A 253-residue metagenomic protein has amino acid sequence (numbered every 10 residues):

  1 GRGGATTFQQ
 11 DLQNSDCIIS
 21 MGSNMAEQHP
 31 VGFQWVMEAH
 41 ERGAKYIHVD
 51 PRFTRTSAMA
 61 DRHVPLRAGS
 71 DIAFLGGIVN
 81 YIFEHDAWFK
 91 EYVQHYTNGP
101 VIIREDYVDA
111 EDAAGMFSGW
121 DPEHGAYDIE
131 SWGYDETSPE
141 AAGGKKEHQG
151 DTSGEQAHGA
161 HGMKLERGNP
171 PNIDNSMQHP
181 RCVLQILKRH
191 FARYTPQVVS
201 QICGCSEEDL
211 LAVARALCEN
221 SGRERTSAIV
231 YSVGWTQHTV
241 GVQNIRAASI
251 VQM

Functional and structural regions predicted by a protein language model:
G1-N14: Anionic-ligand anchoring segments at beta-strand to alpha-helix junctions in alpha/beta enzyme folds, i.e., glycine
Q10-Q13, A39-H40, T56-S57: Solvent-exposed alpha-helices and their adjacent loops that cap or buttress functional pockets in soluble metabolic
N14-A26: Short acidic, glycine-rich surface-loop motifs adjacent to enzyme active sites
M25-Q34: Glycine/threonine-rich flexible loop motifs
E38-Y46: A short helix->loop->beta-strand "cap" motif at the edges of active sites that frequently abuts
T54-N220: Long, well-ordered, tryptophan-enriched scaffold segments
E208-D209, V213-M253: A glycine-rich, hydrophobic/aromatic-adjacent loop/helix-cap motif
